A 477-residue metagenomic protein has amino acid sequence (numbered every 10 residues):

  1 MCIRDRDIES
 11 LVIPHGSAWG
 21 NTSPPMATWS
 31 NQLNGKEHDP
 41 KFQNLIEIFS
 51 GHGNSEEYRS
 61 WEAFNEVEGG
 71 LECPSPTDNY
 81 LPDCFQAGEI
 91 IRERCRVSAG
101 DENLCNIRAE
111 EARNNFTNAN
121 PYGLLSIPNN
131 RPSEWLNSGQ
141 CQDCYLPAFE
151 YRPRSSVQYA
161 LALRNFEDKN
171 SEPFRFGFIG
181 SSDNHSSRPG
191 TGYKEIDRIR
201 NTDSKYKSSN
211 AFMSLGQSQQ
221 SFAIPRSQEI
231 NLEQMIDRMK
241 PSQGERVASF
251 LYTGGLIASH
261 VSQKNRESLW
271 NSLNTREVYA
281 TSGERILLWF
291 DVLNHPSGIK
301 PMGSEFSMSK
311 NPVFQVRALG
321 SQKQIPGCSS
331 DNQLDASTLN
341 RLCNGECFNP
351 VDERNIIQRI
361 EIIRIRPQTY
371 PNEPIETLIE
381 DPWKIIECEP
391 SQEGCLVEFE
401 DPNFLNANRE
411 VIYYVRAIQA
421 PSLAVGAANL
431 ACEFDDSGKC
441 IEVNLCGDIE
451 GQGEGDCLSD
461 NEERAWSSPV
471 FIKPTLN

Functional and structural regions predicted by a protein language model:
M1-I3: Short, small-residue-biased leader/transition segments that mark boundaries at the very start of proteins
D5-L11, G16-N477: C-terminal functional module detector
